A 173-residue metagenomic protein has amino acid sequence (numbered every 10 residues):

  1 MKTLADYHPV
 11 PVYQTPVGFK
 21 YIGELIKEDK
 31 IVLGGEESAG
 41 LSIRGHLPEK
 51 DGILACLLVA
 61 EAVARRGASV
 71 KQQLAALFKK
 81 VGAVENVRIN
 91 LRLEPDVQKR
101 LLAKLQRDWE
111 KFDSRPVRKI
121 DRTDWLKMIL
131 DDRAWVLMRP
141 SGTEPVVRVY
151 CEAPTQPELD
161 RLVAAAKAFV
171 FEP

Functional and structural regions predicted by a protein language model:
M1-P173: Phosphate-binding and adjacent anionic-ligand microenvironments
